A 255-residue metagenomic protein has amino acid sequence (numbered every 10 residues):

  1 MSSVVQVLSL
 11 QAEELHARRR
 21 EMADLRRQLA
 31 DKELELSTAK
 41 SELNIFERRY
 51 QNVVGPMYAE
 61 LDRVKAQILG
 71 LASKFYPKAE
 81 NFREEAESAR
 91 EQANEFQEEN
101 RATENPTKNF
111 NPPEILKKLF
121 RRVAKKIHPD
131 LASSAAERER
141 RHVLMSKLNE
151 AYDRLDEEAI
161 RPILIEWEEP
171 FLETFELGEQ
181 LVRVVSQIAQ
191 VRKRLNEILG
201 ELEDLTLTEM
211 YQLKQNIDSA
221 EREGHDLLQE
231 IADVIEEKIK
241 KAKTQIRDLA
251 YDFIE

Functional and structural regions predicted by a protein language model:
M1-E255: C-terminal accessory/regulatory regions appended to core domains
